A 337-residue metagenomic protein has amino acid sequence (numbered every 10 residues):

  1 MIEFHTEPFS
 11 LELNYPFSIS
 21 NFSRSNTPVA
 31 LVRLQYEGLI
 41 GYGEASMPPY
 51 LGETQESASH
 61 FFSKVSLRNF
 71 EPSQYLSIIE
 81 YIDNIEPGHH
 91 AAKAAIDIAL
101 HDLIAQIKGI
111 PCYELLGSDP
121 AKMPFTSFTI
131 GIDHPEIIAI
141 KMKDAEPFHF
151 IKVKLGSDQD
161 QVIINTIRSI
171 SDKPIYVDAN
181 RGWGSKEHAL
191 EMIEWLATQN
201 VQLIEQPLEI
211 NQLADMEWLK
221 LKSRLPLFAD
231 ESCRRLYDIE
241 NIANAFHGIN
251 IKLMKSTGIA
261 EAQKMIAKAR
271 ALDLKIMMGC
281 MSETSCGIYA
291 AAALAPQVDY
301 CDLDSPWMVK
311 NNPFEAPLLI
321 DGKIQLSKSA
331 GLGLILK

Functional and structural regions predicted by a protein language model:
I2-L13, S23, V29, E37 (+1 more regions): Flexible C-terminal active-site loop/helix
T6, L34-I107: Metal- or metallocofactor-binding catalytic centers and their adjacent structured scaffolds across diverse enzyme
L11-S18, T198-N200: Short Pro/Gly-enriched beta-strand edge/turn motifs at strand-loop
V32, G38, I96, G109 (+8 more regions): Conserved, mostly hydrophobic/aromatic
G41-G43, P124-I130, H149-V153, I175-A179 (+5 more regions): Hydrophobic faces of well-ordered beta-strands that scaffold small-molecule active sites in alpha/beta enzyme cores
C112-S223: Metal-dependent enolase-superfamily TIM-barrel catalytic cores that perform enediolate-based chemistry
E191-I204, I242-I249, A293-E315: Structural recognition of alpha->loop->beta junctions
N211-M216, K220-D304: Catalytic alpha/beta core domains of metabolic enzymes, predominantly
